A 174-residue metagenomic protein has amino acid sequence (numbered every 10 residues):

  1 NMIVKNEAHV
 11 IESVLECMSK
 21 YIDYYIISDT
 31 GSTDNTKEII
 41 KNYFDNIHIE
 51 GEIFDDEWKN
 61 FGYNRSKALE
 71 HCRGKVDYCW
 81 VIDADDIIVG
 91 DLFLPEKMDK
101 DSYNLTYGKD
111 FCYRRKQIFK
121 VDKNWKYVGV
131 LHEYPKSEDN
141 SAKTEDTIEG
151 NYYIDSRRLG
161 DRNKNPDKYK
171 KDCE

Functional and structural regions predicted by a protein language model:
M2-Y24: Short, well-formed alpha-helical segments that are part of the catalytic scaffolds of diverse glycosyltransferases
H9-E12, D34, E38, Y63: Residue-level preference for short helical/loop micro-motifs built around acidic side chains
S13-C17, I39, K67, L92-P95: A short acidic, amphipathic alpha-helical/loop segment
C17, D29-I40, E57-W58: A conserved acidic beta->alpha catalytic loop
C17-I27, N35, N46-E52: Short loop->beta transition adjacent to catalytic acidic/histidine clusters or analogous donor-positioning motifs
E38-K67, H71: Conserved donor nucleotide-binding strand/loop of the catalytic core
G62-E70, V76-I82, D86-E174: Catalytic-site signature of metal-activated, phosphate-bearing donor transferases, centered on the GT-A/GT-A-like
